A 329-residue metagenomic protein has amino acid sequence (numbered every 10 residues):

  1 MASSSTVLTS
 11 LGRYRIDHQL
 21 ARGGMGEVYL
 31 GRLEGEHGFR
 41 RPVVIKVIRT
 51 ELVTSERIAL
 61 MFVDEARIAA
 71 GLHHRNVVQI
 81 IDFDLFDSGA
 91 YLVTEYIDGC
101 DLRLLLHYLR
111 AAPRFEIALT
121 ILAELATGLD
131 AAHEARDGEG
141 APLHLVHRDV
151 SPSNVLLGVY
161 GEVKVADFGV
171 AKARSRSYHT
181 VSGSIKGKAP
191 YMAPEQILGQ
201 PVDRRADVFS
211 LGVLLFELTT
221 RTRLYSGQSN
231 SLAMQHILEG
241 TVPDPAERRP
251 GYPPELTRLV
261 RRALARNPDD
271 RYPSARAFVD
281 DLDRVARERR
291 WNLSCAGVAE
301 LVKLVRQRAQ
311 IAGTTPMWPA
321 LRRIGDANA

Functional and structural regions predicted by a protein language model:
E27: Conserved N-lobe ATP-binding subsite of Hanks-type protein kinase domains, especially the beta3 VAIK lysine
R49-G71: AlphaC helix of the eukaryotic protein kinase fold
F83: Activation-segment/catalytic-loop signature of the eukaryotic protein kinase fold
D87-D101, L105: Conserved short submotifs of the Hanks-type protein kinase catalytic core that shape the nucleotide-binding pocket
T127-L145: Protein kinase catalytic-loop region centered on the HRD/HxD motif
S153-L156, A166, P190-D326: C-terminal lobe helix-coil module of Hanks-type protein kinase domains
